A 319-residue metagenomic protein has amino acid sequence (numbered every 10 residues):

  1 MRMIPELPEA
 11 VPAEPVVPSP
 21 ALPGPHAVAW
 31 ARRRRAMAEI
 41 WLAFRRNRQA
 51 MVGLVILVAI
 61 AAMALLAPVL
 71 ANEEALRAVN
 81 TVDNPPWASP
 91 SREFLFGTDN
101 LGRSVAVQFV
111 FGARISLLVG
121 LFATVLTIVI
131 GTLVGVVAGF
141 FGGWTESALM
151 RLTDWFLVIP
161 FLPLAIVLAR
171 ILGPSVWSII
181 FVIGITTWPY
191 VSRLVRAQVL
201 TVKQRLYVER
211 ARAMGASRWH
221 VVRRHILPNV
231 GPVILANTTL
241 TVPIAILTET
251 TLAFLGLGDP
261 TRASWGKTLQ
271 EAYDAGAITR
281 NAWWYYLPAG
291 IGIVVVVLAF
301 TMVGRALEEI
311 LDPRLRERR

Functional and structural regions predicted by a protein language model:
M1-T132, V136-V137, W144, A272-V303 (+1 more regions): Gly/Trp-centered helix-boundary motif
A43-F44, F109-G112, S116, V137 (+10 more regions): Amphipathic alpha-helical segments that mediate coupling or scaffolding at interfaces
L95, D99, V105, L126-R205 (+3 more regions): Generic hydrophobic transmembrane alpha-helix motif, especially the helices
R114-I130, W219-T251, F300: Transmembrane alpha-helices
L157, L168-I171, I183, Q198-V199 (+2 more regions): Glycine-rich helix-loop "coupling/hinge" segments at transmembrane-helix boundaries in multipass transporters
